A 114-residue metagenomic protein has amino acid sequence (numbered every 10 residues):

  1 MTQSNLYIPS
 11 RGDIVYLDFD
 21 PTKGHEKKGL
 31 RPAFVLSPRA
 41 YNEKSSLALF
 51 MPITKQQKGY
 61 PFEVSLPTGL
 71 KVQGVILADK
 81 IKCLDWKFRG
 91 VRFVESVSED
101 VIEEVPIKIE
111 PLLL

Functional and structural regions predicted by a protein language model:
M1-L114: Conserved functional hotspots at enzyme active or ligand-binding sites that engage polyanionic ligands
